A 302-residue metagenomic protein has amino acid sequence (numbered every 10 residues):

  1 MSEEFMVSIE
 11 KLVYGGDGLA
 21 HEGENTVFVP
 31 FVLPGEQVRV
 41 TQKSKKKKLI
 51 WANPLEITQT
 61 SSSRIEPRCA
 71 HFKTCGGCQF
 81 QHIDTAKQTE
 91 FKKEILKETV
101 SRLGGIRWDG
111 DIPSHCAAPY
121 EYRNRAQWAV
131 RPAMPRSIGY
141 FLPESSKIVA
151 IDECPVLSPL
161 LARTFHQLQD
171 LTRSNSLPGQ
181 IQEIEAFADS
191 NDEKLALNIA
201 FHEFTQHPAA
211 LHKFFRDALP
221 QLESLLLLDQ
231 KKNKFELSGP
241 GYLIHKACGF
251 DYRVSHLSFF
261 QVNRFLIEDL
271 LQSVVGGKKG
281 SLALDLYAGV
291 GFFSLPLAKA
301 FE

Functional and structural regions predicted by a protein language model:
M1-E302: Accessory RNA-recognition modules of RNA-modification enzymes
